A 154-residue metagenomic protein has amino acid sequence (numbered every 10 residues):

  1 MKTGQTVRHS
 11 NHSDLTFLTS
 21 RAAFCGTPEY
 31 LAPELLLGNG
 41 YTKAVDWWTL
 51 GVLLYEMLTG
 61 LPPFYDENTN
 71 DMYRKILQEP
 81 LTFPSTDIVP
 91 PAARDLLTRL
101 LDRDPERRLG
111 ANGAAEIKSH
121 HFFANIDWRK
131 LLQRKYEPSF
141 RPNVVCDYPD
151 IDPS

Functional and structural regions predicted by a protein language model:
M1-A23: Activation segment/activation loop of eukaryotic-type protein kinase catalytic domains
R21-L31: Conserved activation segment of eukaryotic-like protein kinases, specifically the C-terminal portion of the activation
E34-A44: Conserved end of the kinase activation segment
T59-P62: Structural helix C-cap motif within protein kinase domains
L77-T86: Short proline-rich PxxP-based motifs
I88-L101: Conserved C-terminal C-lobe helix
E106, A111-S154: C-terminal regulatory tails of eukaryotic serine/threonine kinases
